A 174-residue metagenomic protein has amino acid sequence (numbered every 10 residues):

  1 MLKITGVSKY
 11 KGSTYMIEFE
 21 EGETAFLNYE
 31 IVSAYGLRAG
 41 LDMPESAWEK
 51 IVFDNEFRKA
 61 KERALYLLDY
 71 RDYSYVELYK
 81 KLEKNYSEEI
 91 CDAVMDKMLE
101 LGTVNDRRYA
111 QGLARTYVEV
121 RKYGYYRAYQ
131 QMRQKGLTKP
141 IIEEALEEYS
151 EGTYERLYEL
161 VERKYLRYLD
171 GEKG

Functional and structural regions predicted by a protein language model:
M1-G174: An alpha-helical, amphipathic repeat domain used for nucleic-acid recognition, typified by the mTERF helical solenoid
